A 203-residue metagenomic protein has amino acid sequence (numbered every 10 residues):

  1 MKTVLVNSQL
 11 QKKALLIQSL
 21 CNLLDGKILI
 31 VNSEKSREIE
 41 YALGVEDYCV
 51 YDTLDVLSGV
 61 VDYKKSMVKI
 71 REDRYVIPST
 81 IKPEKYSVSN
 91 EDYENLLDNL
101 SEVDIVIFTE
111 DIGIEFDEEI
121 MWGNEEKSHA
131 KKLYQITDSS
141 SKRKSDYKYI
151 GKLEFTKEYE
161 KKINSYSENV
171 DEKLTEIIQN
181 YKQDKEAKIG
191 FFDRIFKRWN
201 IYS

Functional and structural regions predicted by a protein language model:
M1-I28, S33: Walker A (P-loop) phosphate-binding motif
K2-T3, A130-S203: C-terminal lobe/tail of nucleotide-utilizing enzymes
L5-L10, S33-E102: P-loop/Walker-type NTP enzyme "switch/lid" segment
V6-L10, V31-E34, S79-I81, T109-I112 (+3 more regions): Structural motif
K13-L15, Y86-E91, S128-K131, R143-K144: Active-site-adjacent loop/helix micro-motif of nuclease/hydrolase catalytic cores
L15, Y48-Y51, E91, I114 (+2 more regions): Charged, alpha-helix-enriched surfaces in structured cytosolic catalytic cores of large nucleotide-utilizing machines
G26-I28, V106, E119, L133: Hydrophobic anchor at the start of a short beta-strand that flanks the dinucleotide cofactor-binding loop
S101, D111-K132: Inter-motif core of Ras-like GTPase G domains
